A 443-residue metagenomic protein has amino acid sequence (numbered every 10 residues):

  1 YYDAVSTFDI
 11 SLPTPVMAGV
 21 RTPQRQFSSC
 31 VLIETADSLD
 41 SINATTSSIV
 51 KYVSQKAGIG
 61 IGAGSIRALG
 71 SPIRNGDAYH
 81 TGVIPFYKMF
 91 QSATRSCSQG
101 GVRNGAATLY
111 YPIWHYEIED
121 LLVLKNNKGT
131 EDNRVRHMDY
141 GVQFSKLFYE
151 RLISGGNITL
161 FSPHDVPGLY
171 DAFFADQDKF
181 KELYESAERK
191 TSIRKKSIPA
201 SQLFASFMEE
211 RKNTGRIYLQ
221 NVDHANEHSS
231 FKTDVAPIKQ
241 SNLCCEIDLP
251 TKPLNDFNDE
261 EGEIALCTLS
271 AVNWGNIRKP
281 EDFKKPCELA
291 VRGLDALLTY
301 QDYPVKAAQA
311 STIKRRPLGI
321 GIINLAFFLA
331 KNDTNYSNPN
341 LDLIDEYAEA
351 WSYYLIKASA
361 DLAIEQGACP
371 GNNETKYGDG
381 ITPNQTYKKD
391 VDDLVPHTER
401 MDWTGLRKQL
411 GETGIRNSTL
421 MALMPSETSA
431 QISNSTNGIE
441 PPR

Functional and structural regions predicted by a protein language model:
Y1-R443: Extended catalytic cores of very large enzyme megasubunits
